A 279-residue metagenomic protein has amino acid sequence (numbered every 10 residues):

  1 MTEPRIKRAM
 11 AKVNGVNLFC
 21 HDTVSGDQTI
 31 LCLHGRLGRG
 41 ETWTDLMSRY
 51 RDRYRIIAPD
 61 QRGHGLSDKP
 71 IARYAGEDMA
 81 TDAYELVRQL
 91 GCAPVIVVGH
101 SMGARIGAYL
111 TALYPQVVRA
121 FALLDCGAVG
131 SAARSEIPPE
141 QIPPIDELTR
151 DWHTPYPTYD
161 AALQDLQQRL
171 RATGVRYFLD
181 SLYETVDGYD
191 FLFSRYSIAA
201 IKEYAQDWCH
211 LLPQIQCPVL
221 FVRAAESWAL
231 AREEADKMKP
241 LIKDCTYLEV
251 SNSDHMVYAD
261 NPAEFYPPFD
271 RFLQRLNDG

Functional and structural regions predicted by a protein language model:
M1-L31, R51-Y54, C92-P94, D270-G279: Alpha/beta-hydrolase fold catalytic core
V16-K69: Conserved HGGG/HGGXW glycine-rich cap/lid loop of the alpha/beta-hydrolase fold
A80-V95: Conserved acidic catalytic loop of the alpha/beta-hydrolase fold
G99, G103, G107: Gly/Ala-rich beta-loop-alpha elbow adjacent to hydrolase catalytic centers
Y109-A112, R119-P155: Flexible "cap/lid" loop of the alpha/beta hydrolase fold
H153-Q206, L211: Conserved alpha/beta-hydrolase catalytic His-Asp/Glu region
T185-L241, E249: Conserved serine/cysteine hydrolase catalytic core
S253-Y266: Catalytic histidine-centered segment of alpha/beta-hydrolase-like enzymes
